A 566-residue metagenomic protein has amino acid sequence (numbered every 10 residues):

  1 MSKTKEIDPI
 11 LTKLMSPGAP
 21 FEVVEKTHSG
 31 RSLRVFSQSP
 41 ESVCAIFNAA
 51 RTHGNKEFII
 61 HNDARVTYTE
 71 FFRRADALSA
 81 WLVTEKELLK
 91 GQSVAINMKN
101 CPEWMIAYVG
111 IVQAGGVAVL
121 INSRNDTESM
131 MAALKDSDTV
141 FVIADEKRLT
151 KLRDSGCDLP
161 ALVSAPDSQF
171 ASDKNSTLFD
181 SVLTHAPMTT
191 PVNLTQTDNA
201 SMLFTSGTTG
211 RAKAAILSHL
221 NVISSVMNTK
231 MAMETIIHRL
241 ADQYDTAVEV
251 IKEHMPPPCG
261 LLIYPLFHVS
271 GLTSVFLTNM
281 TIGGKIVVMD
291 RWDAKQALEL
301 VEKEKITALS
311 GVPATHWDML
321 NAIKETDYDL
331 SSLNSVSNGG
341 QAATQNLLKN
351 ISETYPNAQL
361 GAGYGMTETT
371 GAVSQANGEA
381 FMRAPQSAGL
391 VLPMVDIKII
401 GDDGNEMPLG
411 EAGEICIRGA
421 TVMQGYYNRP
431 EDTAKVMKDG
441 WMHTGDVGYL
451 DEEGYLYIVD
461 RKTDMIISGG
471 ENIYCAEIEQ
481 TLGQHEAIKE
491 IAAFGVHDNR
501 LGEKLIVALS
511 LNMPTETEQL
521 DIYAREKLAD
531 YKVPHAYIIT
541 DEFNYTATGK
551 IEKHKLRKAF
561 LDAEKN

Functional and structural regions predicted by a protein language model:
S2-L14, A19, Q113, V117-S181 (+1 more regions): Structural core segment of the AMP-binding/adenylate-forming
S37-Q38, N55-L89, A95-C101, M105-V109 (+1 more regions): Conserved AMP-binding/adenylate-forming core of the ANL superfamily
T67-T69, A200-L240: Conserved AMP-binding A3 loop
E128, A132, V142, L309 (+6 more regions): AMP-binding/adenylate-forming catalytic core of the ANL superfamily
A186-F204, R211, K252-C259: Conserved pre-ATP/AMP-binding loop-to-beta segment of ANL
I223-I263, F267-T307, A322: Conserved AMP-binding/adenylation subdomain of ANL enzymes
T281, I306-G311, A322-R383, D396: Gly/Ser/Thr-rich phosphate-binding loop
L390-M394, N405-V436, E471-I473, T515: Conserved ATP/PPi-binding loop(s) of AMP-dependent carboxylate-activating enzymes
